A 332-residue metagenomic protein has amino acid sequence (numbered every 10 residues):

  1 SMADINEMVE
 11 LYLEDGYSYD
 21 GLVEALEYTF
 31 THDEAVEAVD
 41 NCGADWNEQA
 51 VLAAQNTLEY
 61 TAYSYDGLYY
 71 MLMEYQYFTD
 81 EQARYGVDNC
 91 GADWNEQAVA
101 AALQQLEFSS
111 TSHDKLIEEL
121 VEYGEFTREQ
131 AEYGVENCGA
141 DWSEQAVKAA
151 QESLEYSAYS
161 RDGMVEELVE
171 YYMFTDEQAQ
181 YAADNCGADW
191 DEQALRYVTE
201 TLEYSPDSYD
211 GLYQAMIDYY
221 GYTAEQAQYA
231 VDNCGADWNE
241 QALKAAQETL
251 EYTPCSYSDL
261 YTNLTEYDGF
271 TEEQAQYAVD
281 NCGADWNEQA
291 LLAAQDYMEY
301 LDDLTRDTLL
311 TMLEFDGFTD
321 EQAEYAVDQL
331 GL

Functional and structural regions predicted by a protein language model:
S1-L332: An alpha-helical, amphipathic repeat domain used for nucleic-acid recognition, typified by the mTERF helical solenoid
